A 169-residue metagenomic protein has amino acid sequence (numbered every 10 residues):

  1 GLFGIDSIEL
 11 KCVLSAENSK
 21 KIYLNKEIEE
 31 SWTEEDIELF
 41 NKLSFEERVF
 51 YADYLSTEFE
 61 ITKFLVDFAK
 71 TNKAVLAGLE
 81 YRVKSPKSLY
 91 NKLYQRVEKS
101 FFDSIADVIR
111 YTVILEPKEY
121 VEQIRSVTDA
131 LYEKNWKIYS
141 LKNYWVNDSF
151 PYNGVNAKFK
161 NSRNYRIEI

Functional and structural regions predicted by a protein language model:
G1-I105, V121, R125: Charge-rich, low-complexity segments
Y94-E168: Long beta-strand-rich cores associated with HINT superfamily self-processing modules
